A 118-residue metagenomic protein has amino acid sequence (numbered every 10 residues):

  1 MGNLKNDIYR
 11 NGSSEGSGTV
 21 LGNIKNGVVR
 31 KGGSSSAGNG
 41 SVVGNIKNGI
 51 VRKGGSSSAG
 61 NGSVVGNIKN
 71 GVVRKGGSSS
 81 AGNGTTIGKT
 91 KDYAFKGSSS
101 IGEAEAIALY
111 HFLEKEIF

Functional and structural regions predicted by a protein language model:
M1-G27, A37-S41, N48-F118: Long terminal segments
